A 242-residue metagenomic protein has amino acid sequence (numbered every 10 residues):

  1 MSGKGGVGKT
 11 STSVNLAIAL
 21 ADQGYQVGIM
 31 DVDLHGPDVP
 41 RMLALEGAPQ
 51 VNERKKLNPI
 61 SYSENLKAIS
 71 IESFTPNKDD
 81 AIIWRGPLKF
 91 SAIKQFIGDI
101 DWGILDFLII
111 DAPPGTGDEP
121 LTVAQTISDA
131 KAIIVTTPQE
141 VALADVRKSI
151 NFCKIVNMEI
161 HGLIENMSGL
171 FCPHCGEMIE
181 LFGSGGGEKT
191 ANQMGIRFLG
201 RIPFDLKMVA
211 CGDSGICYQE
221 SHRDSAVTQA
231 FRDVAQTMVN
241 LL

Functional and structural regions predicted by a protein language model:
M1-D31: Walker A/P-loop phosphate-binding motif and the immediately C-terminal alpha-helix
V7-N15, P37-P40, A112-P120, A142-D145: Short glycine/serine/threonine-rich phosphate/pyrophosphate-binding segments that cradle anionic phosphate groups
Q26-K78, I83, F90, I97: Phosphate-binding loop that captures ATP/GTP phosphates
I69, I93, A112, Q125 (+2 more regions): Glycine-rich phosphate-binding loops of nucleotide-dependent enzymes
T75-V123: Phosphate-binding/switch loop-helix module in NTP-utilizing enzymes
D106-F107, P113-C211: Conserved catalytic-core segment of NTP-binding enzymes
S214-S225: C-terminal boundary of histidine-terminating zinc-finger modules
A235-L242: Short, hydrophobic alpha-helical segments
